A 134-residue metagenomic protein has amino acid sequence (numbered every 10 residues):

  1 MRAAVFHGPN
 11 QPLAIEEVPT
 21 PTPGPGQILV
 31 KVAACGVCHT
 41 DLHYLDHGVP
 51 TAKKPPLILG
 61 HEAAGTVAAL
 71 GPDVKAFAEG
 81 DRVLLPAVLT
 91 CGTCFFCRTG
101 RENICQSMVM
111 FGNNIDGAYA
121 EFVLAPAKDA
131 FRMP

Functional and structural regions predicted by a protein language model:
M1-A4: Short structural boundary motif marking the start of a folded domain
Q11-I15, H39-T40: Short N-terminal binding/cap micro-motifs at the start of the first secondary-structure element
L13-E16, T51-K54, Q106-D116: A short, acidic/glycine-rich surface segment
A14, G24, E79, A118-Y119 (+1 more regions): A generic structural signal for well-ordered coil/turn residues at beta-strand boundaries that shape enzyme active-site
P19-C35, G48-F95, D129, P134: Glycine-rich beta-strand-centered segment in the early N-terminal region that forms part of a ligand/cofactor-binding
T40-D46: Cytochrome P450 core scaffold surrounding the K-helix E-X-X-R motif and the conserved "meander" helix-loop region
L42, A87, V109: Short secondary-structure boundary segments
C91-P134: NAD(P)H dinucleotide-binding glycine-rich loop of Rossmann-like/cofactor-binding domains, especially the beta1-alpha1
